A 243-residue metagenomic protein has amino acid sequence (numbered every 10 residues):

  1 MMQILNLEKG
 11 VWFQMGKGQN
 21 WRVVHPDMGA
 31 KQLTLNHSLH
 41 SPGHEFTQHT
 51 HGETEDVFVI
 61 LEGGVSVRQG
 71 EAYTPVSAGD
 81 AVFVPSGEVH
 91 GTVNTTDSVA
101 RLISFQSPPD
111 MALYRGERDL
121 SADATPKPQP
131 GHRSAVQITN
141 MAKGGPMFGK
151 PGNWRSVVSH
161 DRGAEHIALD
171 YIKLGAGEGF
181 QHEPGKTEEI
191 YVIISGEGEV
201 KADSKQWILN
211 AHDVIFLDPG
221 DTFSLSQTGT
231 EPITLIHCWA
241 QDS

Functional and structural regions predicted by a protein language model:
M1-Q32, A112-H166: A short, N-terminal "cap"/entry segment at the start of jelly-roll beta-barrel domains of the cupin/DSBH fold
K17-R22, N36-H51, P151, L169-G185: Conserved short histidine dyad/triad with adjacent acidic residue
H37, F83, D97-Y114, F216 (+1 more regions): A short hydrophobic beta-strand segment most commonly corresponding to one strand of the jelly-roll/cupin
S38-S41, T50-V67, F105-S107, Y171-L174 (+1 more regions): Short, conserved beta-strand element in jelly-roll/cupin
F46-H49, V67-R68, V84, H90-D97 (+5 more regions): Short beta-strand His + acidic residue motifs that chelate non-heme Fe in jelly-roll/DSBH and cupin folds
V57, V67-Q69, Y73-P126: Extended, hydrophobic interaction surfaces within ordered domains
E71-S86, S204-G220: Short acidic-glycine-tyrosine-enriched beta hairpin
